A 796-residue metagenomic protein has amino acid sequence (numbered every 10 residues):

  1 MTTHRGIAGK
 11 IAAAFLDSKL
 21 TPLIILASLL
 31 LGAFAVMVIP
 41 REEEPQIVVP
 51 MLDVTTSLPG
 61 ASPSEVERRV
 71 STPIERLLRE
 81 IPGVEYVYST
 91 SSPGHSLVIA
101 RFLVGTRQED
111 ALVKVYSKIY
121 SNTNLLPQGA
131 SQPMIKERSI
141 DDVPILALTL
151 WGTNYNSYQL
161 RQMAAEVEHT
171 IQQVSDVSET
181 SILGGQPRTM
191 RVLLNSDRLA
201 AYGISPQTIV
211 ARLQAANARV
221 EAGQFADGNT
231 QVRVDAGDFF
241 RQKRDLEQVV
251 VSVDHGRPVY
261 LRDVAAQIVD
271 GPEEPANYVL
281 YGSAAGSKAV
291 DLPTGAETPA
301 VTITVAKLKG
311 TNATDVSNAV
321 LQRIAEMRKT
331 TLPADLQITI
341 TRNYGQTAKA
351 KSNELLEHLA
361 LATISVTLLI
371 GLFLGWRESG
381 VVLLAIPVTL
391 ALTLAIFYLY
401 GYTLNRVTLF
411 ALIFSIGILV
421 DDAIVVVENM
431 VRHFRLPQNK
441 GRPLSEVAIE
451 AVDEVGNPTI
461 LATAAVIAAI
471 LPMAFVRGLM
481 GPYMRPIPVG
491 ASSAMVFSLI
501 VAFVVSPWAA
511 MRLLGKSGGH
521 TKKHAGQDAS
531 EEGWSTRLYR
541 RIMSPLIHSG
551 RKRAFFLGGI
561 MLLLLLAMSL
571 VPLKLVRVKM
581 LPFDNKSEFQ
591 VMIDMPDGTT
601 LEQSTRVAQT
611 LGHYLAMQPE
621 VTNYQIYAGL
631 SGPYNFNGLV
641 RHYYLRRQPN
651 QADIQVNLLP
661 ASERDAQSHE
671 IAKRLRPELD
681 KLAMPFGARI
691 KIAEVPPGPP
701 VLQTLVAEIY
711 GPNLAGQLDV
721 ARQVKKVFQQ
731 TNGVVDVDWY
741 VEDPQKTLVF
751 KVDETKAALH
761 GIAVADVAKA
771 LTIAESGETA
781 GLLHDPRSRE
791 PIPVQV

Functional and structural regions predicted by a protein language model:
M1-T363, L404, P482, V695-P696 (+1 more regions): Membrane-proximal extracytoplasmic
T2-R41, D453-V455, H524-K579, K673 (+1 more regions): Signature of alpha-helical transmembrane segments and their immediate interfacial
H4, V66-E137, D197-A218, G237-F239 (+4 more regions): Solvent-exposed, membrane-proximal periplasmic/extracellular interface segments of envelope transport and secretion
A33-V38, I364-R432, F475, S493: Hydrophobic transmembrane alpha-helices and their membrane-interface caps in long multi-pass transport proteins
E42-Q46, Y344, L394-A411, A474-A491 (+1 more regions): Short helix-loop junctions at transmembrane helix boundaries
V115, L368, S379-Y400, P482-F503 (+2 more regions): Small-residue-enriched core segments of transmembrane alpha-helices in multipass membrane transport and channel
T341, A348, S352, V427 (+2 more regions): Helix-loop junctions and hydrophobic alpha-helical segments within the transmembrane domains of large membrane
S415-V431, G456-F475, P482-G526, I654: Transmembrane alpha-helices and their membrane-interface boundaries in multi-pass membrane transporters and channels
